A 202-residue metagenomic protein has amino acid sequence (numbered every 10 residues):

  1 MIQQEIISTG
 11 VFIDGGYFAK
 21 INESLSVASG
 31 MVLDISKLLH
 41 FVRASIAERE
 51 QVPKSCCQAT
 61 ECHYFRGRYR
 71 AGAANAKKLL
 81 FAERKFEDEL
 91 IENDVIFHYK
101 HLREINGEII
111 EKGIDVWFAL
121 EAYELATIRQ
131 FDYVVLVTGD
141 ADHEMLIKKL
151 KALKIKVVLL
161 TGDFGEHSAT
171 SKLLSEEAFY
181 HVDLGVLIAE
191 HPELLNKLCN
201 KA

Functional and structural regions predicted by a protein language model:
M1-I110, A152, K156, D163-G165: Domain-level signal for Mg2+-assisted phosphodiester chemistry and nucleotide/NA-binding surfaces in nucleic-acid
R84-A202: Nuclease catalytic cores that cleave nucleic-acid phosphodiester bonds, predominantly acidic two-metal-ion
